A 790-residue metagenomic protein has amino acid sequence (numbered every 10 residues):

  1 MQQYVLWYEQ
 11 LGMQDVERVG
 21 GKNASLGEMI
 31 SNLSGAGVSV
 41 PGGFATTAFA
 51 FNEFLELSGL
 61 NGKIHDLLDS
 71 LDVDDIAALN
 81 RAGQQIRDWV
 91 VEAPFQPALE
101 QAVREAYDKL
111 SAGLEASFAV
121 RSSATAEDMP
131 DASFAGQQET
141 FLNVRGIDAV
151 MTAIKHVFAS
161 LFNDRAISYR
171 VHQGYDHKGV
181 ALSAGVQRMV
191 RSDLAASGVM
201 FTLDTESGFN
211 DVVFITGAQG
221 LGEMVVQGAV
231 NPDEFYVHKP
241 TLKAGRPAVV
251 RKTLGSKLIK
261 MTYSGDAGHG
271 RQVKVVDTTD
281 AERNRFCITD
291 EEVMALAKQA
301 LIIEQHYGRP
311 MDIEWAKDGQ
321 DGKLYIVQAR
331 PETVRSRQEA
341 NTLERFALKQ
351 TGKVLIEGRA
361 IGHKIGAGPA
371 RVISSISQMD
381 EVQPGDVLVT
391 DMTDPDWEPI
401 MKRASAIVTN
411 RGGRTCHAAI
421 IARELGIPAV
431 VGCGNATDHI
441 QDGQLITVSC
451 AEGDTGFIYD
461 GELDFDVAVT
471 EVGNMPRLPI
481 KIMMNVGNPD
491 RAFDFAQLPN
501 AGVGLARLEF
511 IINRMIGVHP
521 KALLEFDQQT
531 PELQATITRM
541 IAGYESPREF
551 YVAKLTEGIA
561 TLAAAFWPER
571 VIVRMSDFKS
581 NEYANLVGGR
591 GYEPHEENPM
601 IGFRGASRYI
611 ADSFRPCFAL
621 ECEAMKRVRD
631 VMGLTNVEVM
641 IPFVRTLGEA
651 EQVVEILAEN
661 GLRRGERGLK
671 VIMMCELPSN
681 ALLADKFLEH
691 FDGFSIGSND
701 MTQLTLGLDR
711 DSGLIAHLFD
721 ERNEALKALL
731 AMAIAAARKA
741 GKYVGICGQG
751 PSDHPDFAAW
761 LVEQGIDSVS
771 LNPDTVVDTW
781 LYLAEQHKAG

Functional and structural regions predicted by a protein language model:
M1-G185, D280-E291, Q299, E304 (+10 more regions): N-terminal beta-alpha lobe that positions the nucleotide/phosphoryl donor in ATP/NTP-coupled carboxylate activation
M13-D15, T46-N52, R87-V91, G174-Y175 (+4 more regions): Conserved short loop/turn motifs at secondary-structure junctions
N61, Q320, V334-S336, L355-A360 (+3 more regions): Acidic, glycine-rich flexible loop/linker segments
E115, A119, A124-F134, Q138-L142 (+5 more regions): Conserved alpha/beta-domain cores
A135-S168, S192-A267, V327-R359, R403-N410 (+6 more regions): Extended active-site and interfacial segments that coordinate phosphate-rich ligands in large catalytic machineries
G136, G308-T333: Conserved metal-phosphate-binding beta-hairpin within the catalytic cores of diverse ATP-dependent phosphoryl-transfer
V212-D312, K317-D318, R359-G366, P384 (+6 more regions): Conserved catalytic alpha/beta cores of large enzymes that bind or transform nucleotide phosphates and polynucleotides
